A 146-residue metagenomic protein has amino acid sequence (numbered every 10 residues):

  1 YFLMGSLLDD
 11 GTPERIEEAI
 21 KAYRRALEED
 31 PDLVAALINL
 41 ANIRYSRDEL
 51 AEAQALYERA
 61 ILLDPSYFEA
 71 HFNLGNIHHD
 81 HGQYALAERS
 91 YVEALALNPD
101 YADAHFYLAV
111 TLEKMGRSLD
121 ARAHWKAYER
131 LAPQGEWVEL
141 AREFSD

Functional and structural regions predicted by a protein language model:
Y1-D10: Amphipathic alpha-helical repeat scaffolds of TPR domains
L3, N39, N73, Y107 (+1 more regions): Canonical tetratricopeptide repeat
D9-R25, S46-L62, S66, D80-E93 (+2 more regions): Structural signature of tandem alpha-helical TPR/SEL1-like repeats, specifically the intra-repeat loop/turn
K21-S46: Short, charge-rich amphipathic alpha-helical segments embedded in non-transmembrane helical bundles/solenoids
V34-A35, F68-E69, Y84, A102-D103 (+1 more regions): Helix-start (N-cap) detector for alpha-helical repeat units in TPR-like alpha-solenoids, especially tetratricopeptide
V110-K114, E136-D146: TPR/TPR-like alpha-solenoid helical repeat scaffolds
